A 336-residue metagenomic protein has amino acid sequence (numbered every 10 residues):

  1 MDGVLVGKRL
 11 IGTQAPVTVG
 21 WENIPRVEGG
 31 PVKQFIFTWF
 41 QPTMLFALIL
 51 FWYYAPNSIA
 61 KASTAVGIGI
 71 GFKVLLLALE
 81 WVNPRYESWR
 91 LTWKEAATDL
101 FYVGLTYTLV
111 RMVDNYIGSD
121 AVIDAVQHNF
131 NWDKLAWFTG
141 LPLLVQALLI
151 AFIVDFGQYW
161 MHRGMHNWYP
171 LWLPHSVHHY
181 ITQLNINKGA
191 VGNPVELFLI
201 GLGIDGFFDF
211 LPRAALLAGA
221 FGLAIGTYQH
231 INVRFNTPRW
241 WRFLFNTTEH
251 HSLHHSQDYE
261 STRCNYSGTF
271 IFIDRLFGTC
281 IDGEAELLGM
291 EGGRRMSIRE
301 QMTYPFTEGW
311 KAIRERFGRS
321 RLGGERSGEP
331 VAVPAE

Functional and structural regions predicted by a protein language model:
P25-P42: N-terminal membrane topogenic signal
Q41-Y53, I70-L77: Hydrophobic core of alpha-helical transmembrane segments in multi-pass integral membrane proteins
L50-S63: Short, hydrophobic transmembrane alpha-helix segments
A60-K73, K94-D99: Loop-to-helix transition at the N-terminal end of transmembrane alpha-helices
V74-R85, W160-Y169: Membrane-water interface of transmembrane alpha-helices
A78-D99: Transmembrane alpha-helical segments that serve as helix-helix packing and pore/cofactor-lining elements in multipass
F101-E291: Membrane-embedded catalytic scaffold of the fatty acid hydroxylase/desaturase
L288-E336: A membrane-cytosol interface segment of integral membrane proteins
